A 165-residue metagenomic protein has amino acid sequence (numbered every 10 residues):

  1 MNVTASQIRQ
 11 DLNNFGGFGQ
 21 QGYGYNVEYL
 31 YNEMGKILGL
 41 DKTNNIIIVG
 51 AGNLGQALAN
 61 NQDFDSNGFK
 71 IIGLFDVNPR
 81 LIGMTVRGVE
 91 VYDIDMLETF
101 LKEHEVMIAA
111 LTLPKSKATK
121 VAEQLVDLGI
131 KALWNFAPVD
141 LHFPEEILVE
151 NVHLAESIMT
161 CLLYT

Functional and structural regions predicted by a protein language model:
M1-D41: Glycine/serine-rich phosphate-binding loop and adjoining beta1-alpha1 elements at the start of nucleotide-handling
A51: Glycine-rich Rossmann-fold phosphate-binding loop(s) that bind the pyrophosphate of adenine dinucleotide cofactors
L54: Hydrophobic/small residue at the entry helix of a nucleotide-binding pocket
N67-R87: NAD(P)-binding Rossmann-fold cofactor-contacting core
G88-E98: Glycine-rich, highly charged phosphate/nucleotide-binding loops
T99-V121: Rossmann-like NAD(P)-binding element
E123-I147: ADP-ribose/adenylate-binding Rossmann-like module
Y164-T165: Conserved small/polar residues in nucleotide/adenosyl-binding loops
